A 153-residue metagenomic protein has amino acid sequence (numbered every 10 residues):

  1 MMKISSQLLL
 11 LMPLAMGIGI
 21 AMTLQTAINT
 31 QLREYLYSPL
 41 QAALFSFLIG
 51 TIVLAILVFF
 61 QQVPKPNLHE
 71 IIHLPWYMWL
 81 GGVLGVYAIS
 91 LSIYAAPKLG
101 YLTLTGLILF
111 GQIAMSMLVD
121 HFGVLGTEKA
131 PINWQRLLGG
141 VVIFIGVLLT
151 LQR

Functional and structural regions predicted by a protein language model:
M1-G17, Q31-E34, L40, T51-Y77 (+2 more regions): Membrane-interface interhelical linkers
M16, I20, L24, I52 (+3 more regions): Hydrophobic/aromatic residues within the transmembrane alpha-helices of Major Facilitator Superfamily
E34-S38, L91-L107: Structural motif at transmembrane-helix junctions in multi-pass transporters
A42, A95, F122-V124: Hydrophobic/aromatic residues within transmembrane alpha-helices of multi-pass small-molecule transporters
F45, L107-I108, Q135-L138: Hydrophobic core positions of alpha-helical segments in small-molecule transporters and transporter systems
P75-L99, L149: Specific transmembrane alpha-helical segments of multi-pass solute transporters/efflux pumps, especially DMT/EamA
A114-V124: Transmembrane alpha-helical segments of integral membrane proteins
N133-L151: Hydrophobic transmembrane alpha-helices of multi-pass small-molecule transport proteins
